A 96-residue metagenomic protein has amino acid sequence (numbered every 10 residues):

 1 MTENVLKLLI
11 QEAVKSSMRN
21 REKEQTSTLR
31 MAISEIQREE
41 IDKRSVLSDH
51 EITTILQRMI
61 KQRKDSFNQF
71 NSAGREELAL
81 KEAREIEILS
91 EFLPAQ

Functional and structural regions predicted by a protein language model:
T2-Q96: N-terminal cationic and glycine-rich segments that engage phosphates or anionic surfaces
